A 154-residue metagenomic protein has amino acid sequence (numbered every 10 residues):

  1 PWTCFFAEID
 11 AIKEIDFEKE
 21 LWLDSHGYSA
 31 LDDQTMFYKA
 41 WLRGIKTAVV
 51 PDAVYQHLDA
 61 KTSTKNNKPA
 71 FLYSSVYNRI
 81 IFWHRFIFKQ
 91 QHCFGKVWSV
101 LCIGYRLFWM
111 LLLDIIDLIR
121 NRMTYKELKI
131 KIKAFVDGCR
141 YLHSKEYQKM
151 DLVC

Functional and structural regions predicted by a protein language model:
W2, W22-Y38: Acidic donor-binding loop at a coil-to-helix junction in glycosyltransferase catalytic cores that engages
T3-D16: Conserved nucleotide-sugar donor-binding and metal-coordinating catalytic region shared by glycosyltransferases
F6, A30, V49: Short aromatic/basic micro-patch
D10, T35, V54: Active-site phosphate/pyrophosphate-handling residues
I12-K13, W22, Q56: Nucleotide phosphate-binding site architecture
G27-S29, Q56-Y77, Y125: Nucleotide-sugar-dependent glycosyltransferase catalytic core
G44-D59: Catalytic beta-strand/loop signature of glycosyltransferases that borders the donor
A70-N78, Q91-C154: Non-catalytic, C-terminal membrane-associated alpha-helical segments of glycosyltransferases
